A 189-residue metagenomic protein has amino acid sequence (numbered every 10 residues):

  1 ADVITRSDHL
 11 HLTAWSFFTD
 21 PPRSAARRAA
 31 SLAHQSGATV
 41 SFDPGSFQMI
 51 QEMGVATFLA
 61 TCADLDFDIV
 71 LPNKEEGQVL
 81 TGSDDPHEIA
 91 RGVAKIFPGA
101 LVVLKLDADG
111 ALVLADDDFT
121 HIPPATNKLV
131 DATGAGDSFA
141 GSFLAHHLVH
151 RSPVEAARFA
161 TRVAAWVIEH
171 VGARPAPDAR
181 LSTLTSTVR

Functional and structural regions predicted by a protein language model:
A1-T5: Short amphipathic alpha-helix with an adjacent loop that forms part of the alpha/beta core around
R6-H9, G141: A short small-residue
H9-G92, D109-G110: Conserved beta-alpha-beta core of the PfkB/ribokinase-like small-molecule kinase fold
S31-Q35, G82-R189: Conserved phosphate-binding/catalytic region of the ribokinase-like
